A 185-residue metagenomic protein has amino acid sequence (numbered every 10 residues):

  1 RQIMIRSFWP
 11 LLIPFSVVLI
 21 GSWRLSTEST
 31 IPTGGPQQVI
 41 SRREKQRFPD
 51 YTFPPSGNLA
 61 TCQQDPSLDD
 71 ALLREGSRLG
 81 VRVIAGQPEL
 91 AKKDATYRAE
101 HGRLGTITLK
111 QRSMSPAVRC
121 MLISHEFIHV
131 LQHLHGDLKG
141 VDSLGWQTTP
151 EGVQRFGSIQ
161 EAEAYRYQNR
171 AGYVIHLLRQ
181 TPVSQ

Functional and structural regions predicted by a protein language model:
R1-F8: Positively charged n-region of N-terminal signal peptides that target proteins for export
F8-S22: Hydrophobic membrane-insertion alpha-helices, especially the h-region of bacterial N-terminal signal peptides
V18-G34: Membrane-interface motif at the C-terminal end of an N-terminal transmembrane signal
E44-T106, R112-P116: Auxiliary, metal-adjacent structural segments of Zn-dependent hydrolase domains
I84-Q87, K139-S143, H176-V183: Surface-exposed patches in mature extracellular/periplasmic domains of secreted proteins
A117, M121, H133-E163: Post-HEXXH active-site segment of zinc metalloproteases
S124-Q132: Short active-site segment of divalent metal-dependent hydrolases/proteases that encodes the spacing between
G157, E161, R166-Q185: Long, well-structured alpha-helical subdomains associated with metal-dependent extracellular/ecto-lumenal hydrolases
